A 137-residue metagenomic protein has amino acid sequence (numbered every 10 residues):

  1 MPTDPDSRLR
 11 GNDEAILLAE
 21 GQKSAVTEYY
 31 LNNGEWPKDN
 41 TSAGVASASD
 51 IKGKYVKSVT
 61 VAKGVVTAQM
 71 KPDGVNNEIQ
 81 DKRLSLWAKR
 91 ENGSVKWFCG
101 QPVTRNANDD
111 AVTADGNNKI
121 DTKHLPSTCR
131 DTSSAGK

Functional and structural regions predicted by a protein language model:
D6, R10-S47: Conserved hydrophobic/amphipathic alpha-helical signal-anchor segments
L31-K137: Periplasmic/extracellular, small/polar-rich flexible segments of pilin-like filament-forming proteins
